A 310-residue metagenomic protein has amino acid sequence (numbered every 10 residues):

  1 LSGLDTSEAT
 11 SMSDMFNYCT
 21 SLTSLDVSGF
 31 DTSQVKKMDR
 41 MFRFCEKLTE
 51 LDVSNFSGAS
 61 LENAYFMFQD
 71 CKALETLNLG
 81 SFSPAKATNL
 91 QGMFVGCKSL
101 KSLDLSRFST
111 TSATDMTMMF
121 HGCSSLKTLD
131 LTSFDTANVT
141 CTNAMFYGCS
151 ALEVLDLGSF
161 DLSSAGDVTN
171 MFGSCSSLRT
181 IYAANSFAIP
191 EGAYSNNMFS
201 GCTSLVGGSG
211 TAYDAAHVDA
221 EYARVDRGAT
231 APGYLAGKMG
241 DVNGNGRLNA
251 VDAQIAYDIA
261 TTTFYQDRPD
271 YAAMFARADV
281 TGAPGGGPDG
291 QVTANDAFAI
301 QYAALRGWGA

Functional and structural regions predicted by a protein language model:
L1-K238: Negatively charged
L235-A310: Cellulosome-associated attachment modules in secreted, modular CAZymes
